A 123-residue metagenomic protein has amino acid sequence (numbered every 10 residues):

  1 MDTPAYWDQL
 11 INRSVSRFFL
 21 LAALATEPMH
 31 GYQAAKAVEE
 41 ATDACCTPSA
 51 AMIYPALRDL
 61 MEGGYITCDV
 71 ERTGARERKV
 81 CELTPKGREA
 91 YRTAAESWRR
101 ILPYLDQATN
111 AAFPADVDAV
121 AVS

Functional and structural regions predicted by a protein language model:
M1-T3: Long, low-complexity, charged/polar intrinsically disordered regions in eukaryotic proteins
Y6-L10, C68-V70: Short beta-strand/turn micro-motifs at beta-sheet edges
D8-M52: N-terminal helix-turn-helix DNA-binding core of bacterial DNA-binding proteins
L21-L24, L57-L60, L83: Generic leucine side-chain signal with a strong bias for well-ordered alpha-helical environments
A35-E39, M61, E82, R88: Short, surface-exposed helix/turn micro-motifs that flank interaction/cofactor sites
T42-E77: Canonical helix-turn-helix DNA-binding module
T73-A95: Basic, amphipathic "hinge/linker" alpha-helix immediately C-terminal to the N-terminal HTH DNA-binding motif
E89-S123: Amphipathic alpha-helical dimerization/coiled-coil segments that flank or bridge DNA-binding/regulatory modules
